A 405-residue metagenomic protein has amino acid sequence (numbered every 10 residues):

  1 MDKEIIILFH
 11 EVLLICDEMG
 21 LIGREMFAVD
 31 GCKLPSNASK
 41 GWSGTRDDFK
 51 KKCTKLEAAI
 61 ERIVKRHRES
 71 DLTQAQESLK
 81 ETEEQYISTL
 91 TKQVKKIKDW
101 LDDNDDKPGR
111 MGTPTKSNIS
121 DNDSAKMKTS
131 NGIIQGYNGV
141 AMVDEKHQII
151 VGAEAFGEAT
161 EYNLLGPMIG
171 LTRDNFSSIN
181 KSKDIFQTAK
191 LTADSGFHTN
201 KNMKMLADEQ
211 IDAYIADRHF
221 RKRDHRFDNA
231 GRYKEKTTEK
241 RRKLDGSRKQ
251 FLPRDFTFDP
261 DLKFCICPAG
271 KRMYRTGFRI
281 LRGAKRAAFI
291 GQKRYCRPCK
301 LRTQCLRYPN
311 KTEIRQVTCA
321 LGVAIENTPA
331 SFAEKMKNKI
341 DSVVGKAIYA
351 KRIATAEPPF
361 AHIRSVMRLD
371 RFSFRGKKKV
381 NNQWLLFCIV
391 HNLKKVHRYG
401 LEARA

Functional and structural regions predicted by a protein language model:
M1-A405: Anion-binding and metal-coordination hotspots
